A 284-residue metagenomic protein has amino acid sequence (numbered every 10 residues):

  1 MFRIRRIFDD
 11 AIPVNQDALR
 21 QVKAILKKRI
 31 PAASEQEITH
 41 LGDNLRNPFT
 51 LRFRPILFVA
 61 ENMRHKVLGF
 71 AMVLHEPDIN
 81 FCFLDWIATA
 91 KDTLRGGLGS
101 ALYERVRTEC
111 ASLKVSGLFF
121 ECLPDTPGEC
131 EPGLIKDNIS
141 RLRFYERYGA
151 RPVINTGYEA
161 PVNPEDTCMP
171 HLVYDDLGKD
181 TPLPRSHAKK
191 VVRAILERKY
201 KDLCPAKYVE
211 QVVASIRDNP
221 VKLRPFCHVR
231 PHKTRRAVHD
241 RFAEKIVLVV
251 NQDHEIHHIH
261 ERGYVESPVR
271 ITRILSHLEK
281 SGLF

Functional and structural regions predicted by a protein language model:
M1-V14, I25, R29, A111 (+1 more regions): Terminal substrate-recognition subdomain of acyl/acetyltransferases
N15, L19, P205, G263-S267 (+1 more regions): Generic structural signal for well-ordered, non-membrane alpha-helical segments in soluble metabolic enzymes
L19-K91: A conserved beta-strand-loop-helix scaffold within acyl/acetyltransferase catalytic domains
T89, L94-S112: Conserved acetyl-CoA-binding loop-helix of GNAT-fold acetyltransferases
T89-A90, P124-G128, H254-H257: A short, flexible beta-alpha/helix-coil linker loop
G97, C130-L134, E261-G263: Short, solvent-exposed loop/turn segments at secondary-structure boundaries
A101-R105, K136-I139, Y264-T272: Well-ordered, non-membrane alpha-helical segments in soluble/globular domains
N219-F284: HDAC/HDAC-like amidohydrolase catalytic core signature
